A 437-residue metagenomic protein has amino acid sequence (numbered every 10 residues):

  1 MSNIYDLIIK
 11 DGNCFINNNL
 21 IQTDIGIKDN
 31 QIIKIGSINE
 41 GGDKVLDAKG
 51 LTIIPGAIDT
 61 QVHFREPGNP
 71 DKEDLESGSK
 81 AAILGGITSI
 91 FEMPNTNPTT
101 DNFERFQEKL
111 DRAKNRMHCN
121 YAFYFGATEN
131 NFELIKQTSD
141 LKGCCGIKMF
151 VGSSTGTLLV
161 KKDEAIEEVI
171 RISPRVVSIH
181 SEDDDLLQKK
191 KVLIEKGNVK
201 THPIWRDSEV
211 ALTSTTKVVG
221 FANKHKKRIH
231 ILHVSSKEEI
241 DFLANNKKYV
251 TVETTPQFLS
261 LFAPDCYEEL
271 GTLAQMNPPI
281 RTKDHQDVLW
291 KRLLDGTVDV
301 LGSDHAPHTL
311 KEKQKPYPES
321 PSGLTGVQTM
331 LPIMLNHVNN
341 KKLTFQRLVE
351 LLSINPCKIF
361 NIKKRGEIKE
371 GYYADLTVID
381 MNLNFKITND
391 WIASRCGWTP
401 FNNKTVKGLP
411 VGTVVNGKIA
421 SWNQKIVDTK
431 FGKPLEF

Functional and structural regions predicted by a protein language model:
M1-P55, V427: Histidine-rich, glycine-flanked metal-binding segment
G12, N30, G50, Q61 (+14 more regions): Divalent metal-coordination and catalytic microenvironments
G12, P316-E319, E370-E436: C-terminal cap of metal-dependent C-N hydrolases
L51-R116: Metal-associated gating/positioning segment near the N- to mid-region
H63-K72, F91-F103, F123-E133, F150-K161 (+2 more regions): Divalent metal-binding segments
D111-A127: A glycine-rich helix N-cap at a beta->alpha junction
E133-L301: Histidine/acidic residue-rich metal-binding segments in metalloenzymes
K200-K226, D295-L301, A306-N382: His/Asp/Glu-enriched, well-ordered alpha-helical/loop segment that forms or immediately abuts the divalent-metal
